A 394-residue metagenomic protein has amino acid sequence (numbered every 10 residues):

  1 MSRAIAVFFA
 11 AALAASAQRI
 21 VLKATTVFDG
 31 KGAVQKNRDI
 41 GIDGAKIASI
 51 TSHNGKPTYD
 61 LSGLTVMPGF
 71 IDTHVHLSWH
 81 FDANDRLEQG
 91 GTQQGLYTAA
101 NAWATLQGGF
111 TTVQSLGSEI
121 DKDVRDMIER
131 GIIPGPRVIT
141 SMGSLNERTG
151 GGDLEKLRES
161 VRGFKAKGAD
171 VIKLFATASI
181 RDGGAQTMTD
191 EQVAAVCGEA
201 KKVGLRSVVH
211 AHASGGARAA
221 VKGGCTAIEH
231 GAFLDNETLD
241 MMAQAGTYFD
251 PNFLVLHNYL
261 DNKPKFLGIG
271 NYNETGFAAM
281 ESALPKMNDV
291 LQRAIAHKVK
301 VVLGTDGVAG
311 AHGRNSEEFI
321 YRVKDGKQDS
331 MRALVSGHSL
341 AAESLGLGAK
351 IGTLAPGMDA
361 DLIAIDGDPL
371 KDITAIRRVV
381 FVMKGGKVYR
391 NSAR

Functional and structural regions predicted by a protein language model:
V7-A17: Hydrophobic h-region of N-terminal signal peptides that target proteins for export in Gram-negative bacteria
V27, K31-M67: Histidine-rich, glycine-flanked metal-binding segment
L64-R130, E191, G215-G216, A220-G223: Metal-associated gating/positioning segment near the N- to mid-region
F81-R86, R125-D126, A217-G223, V255-I269 (+4 more regions): Histidine/acidic-residue-rich catalytic or RNA/ligand-binding cores of hydrolases and nuclease-related proteins
Q94-A102, G152-F164, H212-G216: Short, acidic/polar
Y97-D121, G135-N146, K167-I180, R206 (+2 more regions): Divalent metal-dependent hydrolysis catalytic cores, especially in the metallo-beta-lactamase
R148, F175, R181-P285, V302 (+5 more regions): Active-site core of metal-dependent hydrolases
K202, Y272-T275, A283-P369: His/Asp/Glu-enriched, well-ordered alpha-helical/loop segment that forms or immediately abuts the divalent-metal
